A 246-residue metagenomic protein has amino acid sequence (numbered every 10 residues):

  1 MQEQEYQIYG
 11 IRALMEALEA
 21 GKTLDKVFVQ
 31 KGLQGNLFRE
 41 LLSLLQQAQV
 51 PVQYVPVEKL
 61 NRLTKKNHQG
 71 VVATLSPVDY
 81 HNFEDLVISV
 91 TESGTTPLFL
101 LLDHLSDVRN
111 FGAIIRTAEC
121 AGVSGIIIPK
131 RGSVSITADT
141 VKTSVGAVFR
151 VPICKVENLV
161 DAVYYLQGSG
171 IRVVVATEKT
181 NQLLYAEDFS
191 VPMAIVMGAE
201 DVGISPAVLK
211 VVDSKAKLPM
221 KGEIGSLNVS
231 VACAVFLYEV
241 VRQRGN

Functional and structural regions predicted by a protein language model:
M1-S89: N-terminal positively charged helical leader segments and presequences
Y6, Q30, D103-H104, P129 (+4 more regions): Glycine- and other small-residue-rich loops at beta-strand/loop junctions that grip anionic moieties
M15, A20, D25, K142-A147 (+1 more regions): Structured adenosyl-cofactor binding patch, chiefly the S-adenosyl-L-methionine
E16-T23, Q34, I88-Q182: RNA substrate-binding interface of SAM-dependent RNA methyltransferases
G32-L33, V57-E58, R131-S133, E200-V202 (+1 more regions): Short, acidic/turn-prone active-site loops that include or flank metal/cofactor- and phosphate-binding residues
Q46, V163-Q167, V241: Surface-exposed amphipathic alpha-helices with a cationic face
Q53, I126-P129, K217: Short hydrophobic alpha-helical runs that function as membrane-insertion/retention elements
V174-N228: Active-site/ligand-binding-proximal alpha/beta "capping" segment
